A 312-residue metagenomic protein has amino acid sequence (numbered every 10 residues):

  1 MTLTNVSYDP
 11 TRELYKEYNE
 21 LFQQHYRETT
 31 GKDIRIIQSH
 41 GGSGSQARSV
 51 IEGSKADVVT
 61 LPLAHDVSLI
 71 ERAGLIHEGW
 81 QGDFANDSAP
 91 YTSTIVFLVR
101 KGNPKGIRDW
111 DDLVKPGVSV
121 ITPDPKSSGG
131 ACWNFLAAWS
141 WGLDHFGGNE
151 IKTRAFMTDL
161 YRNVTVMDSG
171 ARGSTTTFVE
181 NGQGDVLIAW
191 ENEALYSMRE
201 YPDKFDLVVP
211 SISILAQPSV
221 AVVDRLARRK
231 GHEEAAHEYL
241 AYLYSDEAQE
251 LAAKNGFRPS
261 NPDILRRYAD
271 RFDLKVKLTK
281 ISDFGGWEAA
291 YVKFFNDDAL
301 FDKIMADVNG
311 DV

Functional and structural regions predicted by a protein language model:
M1-S127, N309-G310: N-terminal segment of the mature folded domain
V6-Y8, F84, V99-K101, S119-F146 (+2 more regions): Short beta-strand->loop
P10-L14, Y18, Q46, K55 (+10 more regions): Stable alpha-helical elements in mature extracytoplasmic
E52-G53, S88-T92, K101, D112-K115 (+5 more regions): Extracellular/periplasmic catalytic domains that process cell-envelope and extracellular macromolecules
A89-T94, R154-Y161, M167-S169, E200-E233 (+1 more regions): Periplasmic-binding protein-like
G102-R108, S127, S140-G148, L226-E234: Short helix-loop capping/hinge motifs at secondary-structure junctions, enriched in acidic/polar residues
H145-S211: Ligand-binding pocket segment of bilobal, Venus flytrap-like solute-binding proteins
A227-V312: Extracellular/periplasmic juxtamembrane helices and adjacent flexible linkers that interface with membrane partners
